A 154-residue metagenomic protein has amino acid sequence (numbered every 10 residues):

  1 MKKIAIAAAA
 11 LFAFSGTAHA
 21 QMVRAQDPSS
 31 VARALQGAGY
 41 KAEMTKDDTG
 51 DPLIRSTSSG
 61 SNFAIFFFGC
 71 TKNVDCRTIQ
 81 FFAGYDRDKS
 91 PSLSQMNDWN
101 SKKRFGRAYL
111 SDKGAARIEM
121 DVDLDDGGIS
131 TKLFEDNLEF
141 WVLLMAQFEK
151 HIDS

Functional and structural regions predicted by a protein language model:
I4-S15: Sec-dependent N-terminal signal peptides
A7-A8, K46-D48, S58, F67-G69 (+3 more regions): A mature extracytoplasmic/lumenal domain signature
G16-A20: Sec/Tat signal peptide C-region and signal peptidase I cleavage site
Q21-N73: N-terminal secretory signal peptides
M22, R77-R117: Short, internal acidic amphipathic alpha-helical interface segments that mediate docking to partner proteins
P28, A32-L35, L93, E135-L138 (+1 more regions): Extracytoplasmic/secreted envelope proteins and their assembly/folding machinery, especially bacterial periplasmic
F105-M145: A short, solvent-exposed beta-edge/loop patch
A146-S154: Flexible helix-coil linker/hinge segments at domain or subdomain boundaries
